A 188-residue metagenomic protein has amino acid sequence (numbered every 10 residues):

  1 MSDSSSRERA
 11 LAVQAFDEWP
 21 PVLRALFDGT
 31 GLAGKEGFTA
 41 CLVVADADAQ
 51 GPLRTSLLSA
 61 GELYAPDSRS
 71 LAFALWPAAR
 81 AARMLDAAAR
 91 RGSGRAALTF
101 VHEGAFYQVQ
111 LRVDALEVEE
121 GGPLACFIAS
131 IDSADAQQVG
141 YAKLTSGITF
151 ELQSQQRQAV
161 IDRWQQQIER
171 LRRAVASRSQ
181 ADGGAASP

Functional and structural regions predicted by a protein language model:
M1-P188: Binding-site signature for planar aromatic cofactors or substrates
